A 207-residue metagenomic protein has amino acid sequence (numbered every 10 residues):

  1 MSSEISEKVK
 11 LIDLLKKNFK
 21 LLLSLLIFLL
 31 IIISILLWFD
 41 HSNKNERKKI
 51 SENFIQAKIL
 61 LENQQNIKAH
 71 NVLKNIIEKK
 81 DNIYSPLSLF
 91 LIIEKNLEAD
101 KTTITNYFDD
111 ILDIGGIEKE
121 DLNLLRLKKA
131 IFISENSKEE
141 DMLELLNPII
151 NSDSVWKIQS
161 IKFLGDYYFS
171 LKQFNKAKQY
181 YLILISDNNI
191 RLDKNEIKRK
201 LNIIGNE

Functional and structural regions predicted by a protein language model:
M1-I31: N-terminal positive-inside, membrane-proximal cytosolic segments immediately preceding the first
I5, K44-S51, I67-H70, L124 (+2 more regions): Amphipathic alpha-helical repeat elements characteristic of tetratricopeptide repeat
I31-E52: Transmembrane signal-anchor/signal-peptide helices with a preference for the extracytoplasmic
Q56-L87: Short extracytoplasmic
N66-I67, K101-T102, E139, F174: TPR-repeat structural position
A69, I104-T105, M142, A177: Solenoid-repeat scaffolds in large eukaryotic assemblies
A69-I76, Y107-I111, L146: Amphipathic alpha-helices of TPR/Sel1-like and other helical repeat/solenoid scaffolds
I83, L89, N96, D110-E207: Soluble extracytoplasmic domains of inner/organellar membrane proteins
